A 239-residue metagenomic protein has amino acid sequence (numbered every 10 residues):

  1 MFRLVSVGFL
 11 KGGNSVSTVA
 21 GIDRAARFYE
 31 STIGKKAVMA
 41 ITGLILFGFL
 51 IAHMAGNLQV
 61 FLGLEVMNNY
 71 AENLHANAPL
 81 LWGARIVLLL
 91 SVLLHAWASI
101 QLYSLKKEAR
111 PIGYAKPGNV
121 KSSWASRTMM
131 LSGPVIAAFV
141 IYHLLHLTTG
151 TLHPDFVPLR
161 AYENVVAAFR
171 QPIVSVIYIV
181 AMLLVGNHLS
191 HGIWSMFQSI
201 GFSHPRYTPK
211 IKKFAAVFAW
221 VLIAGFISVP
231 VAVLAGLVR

Functional and structural regions predicted by a protein language model:
F2-R239: Membrane-embedded alpha-helical bundles that constitute the cytochrome b-like, heme-associated redox core of multi-pass
